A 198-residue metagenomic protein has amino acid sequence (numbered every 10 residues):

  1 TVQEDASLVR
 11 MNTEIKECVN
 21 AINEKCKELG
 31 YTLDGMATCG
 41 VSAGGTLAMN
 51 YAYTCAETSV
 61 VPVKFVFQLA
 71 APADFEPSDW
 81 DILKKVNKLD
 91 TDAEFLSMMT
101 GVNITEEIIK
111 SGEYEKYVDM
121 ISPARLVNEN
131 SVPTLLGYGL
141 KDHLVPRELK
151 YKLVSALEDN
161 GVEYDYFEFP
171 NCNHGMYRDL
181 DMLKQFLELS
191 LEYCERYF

Functional and structural regions predicted by a protein language model:
A6-K27: Alpha/beta-hydrolase active-site loop
I22-T38: Gly/Ser-rich "nucleophile elbow"/oxyanion-hole loop immediately N-terminal to the catalytic nucleophile in hydrolases
G40-N50: Glycine-rich nucleophile elbow surrounding the catalytic serine of serine-hydrolase chemistry
Y53-G112: Hydrolase active-site cap/lid region
I108-L126, V132: Active-site nucleophile elbow and catalytic-triad environment of alpha/beta-hydrolase enzymes
N130, L136-Y138, D142: Short beta-strand/loop motif that positions the catalytic acidic residue of the alpha/beta-hydrolase fold
G137, Y151-F198: C-terminal catalytic histidine-bearing segment of alpha/beta-hydrolase fold enzymes
H143-K152: Conserved alpha/beta-hydrolase "acid-adjacent" motif
